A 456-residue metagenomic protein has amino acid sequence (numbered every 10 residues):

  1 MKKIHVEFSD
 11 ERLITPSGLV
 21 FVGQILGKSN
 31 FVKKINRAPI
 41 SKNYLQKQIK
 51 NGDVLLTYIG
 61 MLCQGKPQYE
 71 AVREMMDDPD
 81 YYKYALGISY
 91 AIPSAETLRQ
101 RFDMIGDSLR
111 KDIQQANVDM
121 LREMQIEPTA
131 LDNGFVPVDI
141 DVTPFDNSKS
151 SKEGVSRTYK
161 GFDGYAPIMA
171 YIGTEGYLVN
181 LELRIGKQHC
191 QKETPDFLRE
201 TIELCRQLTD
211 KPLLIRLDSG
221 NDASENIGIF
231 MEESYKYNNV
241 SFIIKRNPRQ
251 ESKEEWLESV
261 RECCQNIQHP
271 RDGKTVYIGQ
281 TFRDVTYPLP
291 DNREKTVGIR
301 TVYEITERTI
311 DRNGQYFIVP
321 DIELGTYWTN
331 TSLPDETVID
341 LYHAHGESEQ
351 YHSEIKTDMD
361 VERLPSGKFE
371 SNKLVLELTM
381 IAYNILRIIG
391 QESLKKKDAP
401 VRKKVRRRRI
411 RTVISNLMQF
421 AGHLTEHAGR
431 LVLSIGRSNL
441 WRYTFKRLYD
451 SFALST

Functional and structural regions predicted by a protein language model:
M1-D163, M169-H189, T194-L208, E233-K236 (+1 more regions): Dynamic "connector" segments at or just before major functional cores
M1-K3, K34-A38, D78-Y82, F317-E323 (+3 more regions): Short acidic (Asp/Glu) and glycine-rich catalytic loops that position anionic groups and cofactors
K2, S241-T357, T444-T456: An anionic, glycine-rich sequence signature occurring as long contiguous blocks
P39-Q46, D335-Y342, D358-L374, E392-R406 (+1 more regions): Short, solvent-exposed helix-loop connector elements
V72, I267, T331, D335-L374 (+2 more regions): Short amphipathic alpha-helical "interface-anchor" segments enriched in bulky aromatics
P212-D218, I243: Short catalytic-loop micro-motif centered on adjacent basic/acidic residues
R216-S224, P248-Q250: Acidic, metal-coordinating catalytic cores used for nucleic-acid/nucleotide bond scission and strand-transfer chemistry
I385-Q419: Conserved nucleotidyltransferase catalytic core and NTase-mimicking acidic/glycine-rich helix/loop elements in nucleic
